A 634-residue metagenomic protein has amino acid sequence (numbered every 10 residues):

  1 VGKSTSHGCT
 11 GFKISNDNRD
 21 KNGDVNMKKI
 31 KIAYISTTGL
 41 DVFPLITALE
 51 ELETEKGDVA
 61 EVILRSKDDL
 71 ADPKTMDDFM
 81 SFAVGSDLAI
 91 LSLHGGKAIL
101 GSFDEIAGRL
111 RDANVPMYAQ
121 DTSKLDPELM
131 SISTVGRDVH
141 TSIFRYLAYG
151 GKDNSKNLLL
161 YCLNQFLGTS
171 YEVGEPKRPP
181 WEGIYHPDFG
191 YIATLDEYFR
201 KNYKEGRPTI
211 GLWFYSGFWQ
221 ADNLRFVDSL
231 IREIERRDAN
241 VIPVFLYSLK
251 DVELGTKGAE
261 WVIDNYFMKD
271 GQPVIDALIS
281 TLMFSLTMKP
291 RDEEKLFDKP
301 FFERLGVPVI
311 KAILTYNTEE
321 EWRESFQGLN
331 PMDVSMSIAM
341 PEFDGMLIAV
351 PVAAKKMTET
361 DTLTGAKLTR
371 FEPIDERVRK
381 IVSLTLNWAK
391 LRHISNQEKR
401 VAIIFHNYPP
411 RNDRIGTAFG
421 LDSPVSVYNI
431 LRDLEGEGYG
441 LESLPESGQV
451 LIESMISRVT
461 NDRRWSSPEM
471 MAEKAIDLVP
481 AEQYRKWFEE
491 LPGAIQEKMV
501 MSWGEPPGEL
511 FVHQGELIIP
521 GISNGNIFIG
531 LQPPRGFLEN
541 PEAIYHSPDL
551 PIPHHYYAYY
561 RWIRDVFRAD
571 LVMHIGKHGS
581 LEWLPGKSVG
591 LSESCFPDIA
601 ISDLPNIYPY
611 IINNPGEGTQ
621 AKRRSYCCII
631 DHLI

Functional and structural regions predicted by a protein language model:
T5, C9-I634: An N-terminal assembly and electron-transfer interface module characteristic of large anaerobic redox and radical
